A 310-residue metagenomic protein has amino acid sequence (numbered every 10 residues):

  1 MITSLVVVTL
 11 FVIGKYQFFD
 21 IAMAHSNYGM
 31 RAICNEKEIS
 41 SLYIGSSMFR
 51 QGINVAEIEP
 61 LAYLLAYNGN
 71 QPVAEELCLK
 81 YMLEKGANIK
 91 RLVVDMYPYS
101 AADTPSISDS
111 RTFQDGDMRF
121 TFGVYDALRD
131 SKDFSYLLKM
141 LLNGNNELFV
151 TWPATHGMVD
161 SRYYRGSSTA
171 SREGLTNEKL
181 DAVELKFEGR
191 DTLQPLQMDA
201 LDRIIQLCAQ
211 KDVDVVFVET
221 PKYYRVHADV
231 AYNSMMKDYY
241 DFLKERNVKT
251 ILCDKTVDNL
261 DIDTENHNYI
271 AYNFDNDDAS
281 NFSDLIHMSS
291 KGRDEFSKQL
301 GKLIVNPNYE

Functional and structural regions predicted by a protein language model:
M1-Q17: Hydrophobic membrane-insertion alpha-helices, especially the h-region of bacterial N-terminal signal peptides
Q17-K37: Alpha-helical transmembrane signal-anchor/signal-peptide segments
M48-D130: Membrane-embedded segments
R50-G52, S100-T104, T151, Y224-H227 (+1 more regions): Short catalytic/ligand-binding loop motif for oxyanion handling, primarily in non-cytosolic enzymes, centered on
L64-N68, F187-Q194, V226-V230, F282-H287: Second-shell loop/turn segments in exported
P105-V213: Secreted/periplasmic serine-hydrolase-like ester/acetyl group-modifying domain
I205-A231: Active-site segments of SGNH/GDSL-like serine hydrolases that catalyze O-acetyl group transfer/hydrolysis on lipids
K237-E310: C-terminal regions of proteins
